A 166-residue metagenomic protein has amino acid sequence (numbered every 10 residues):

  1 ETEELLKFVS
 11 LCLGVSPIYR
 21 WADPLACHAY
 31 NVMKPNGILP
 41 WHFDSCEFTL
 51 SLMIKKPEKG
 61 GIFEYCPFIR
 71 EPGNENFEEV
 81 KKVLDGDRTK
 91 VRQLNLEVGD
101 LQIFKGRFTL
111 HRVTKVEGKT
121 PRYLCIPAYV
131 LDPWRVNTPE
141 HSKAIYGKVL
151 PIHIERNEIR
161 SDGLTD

Functional and structural regions predicted by a protein language model:
E1-E3: A short, highly charged nucleic-acid-interacting micro-segment common to nuclease and nuclease-linked defense proteins
K7-I103, R107: Catalytic core of non-heme Fe(II) oxygenases with the double-stranded beta-helix
P67, G73-D166: Catalytic core of Fe(II)/2-oxoglutarate
